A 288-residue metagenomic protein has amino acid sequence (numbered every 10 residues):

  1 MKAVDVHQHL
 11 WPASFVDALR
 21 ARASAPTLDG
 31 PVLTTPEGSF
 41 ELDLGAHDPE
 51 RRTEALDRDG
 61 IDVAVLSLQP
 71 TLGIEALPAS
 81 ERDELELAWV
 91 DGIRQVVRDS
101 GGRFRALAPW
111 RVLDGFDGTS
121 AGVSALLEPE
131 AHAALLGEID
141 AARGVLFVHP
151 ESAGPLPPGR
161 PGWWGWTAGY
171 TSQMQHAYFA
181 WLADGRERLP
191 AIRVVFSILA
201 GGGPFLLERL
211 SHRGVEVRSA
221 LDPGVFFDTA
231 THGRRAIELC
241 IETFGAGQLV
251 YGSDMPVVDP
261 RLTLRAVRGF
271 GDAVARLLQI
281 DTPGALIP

Functional and structural regions predicted by a protein language model:
M1-V6, P12-V63, D91-D99, G202 (+2 more regions): Mid-to-C-terminal alpha-helical segments outside catalytic/metal-binding sites
H7-H9, H149, I198: Histidine-centered divalent metal-coordination motifs
H9-A46, L77, A153-S172, L210-D222: Active-site gating loops and adjacent loop-to-helix segments of metal-dependent hydrolytic enzymes
L42-H47, I74, R111-L113, S124-A131 (+3 more regions): Acidic-and-aromatic substrate-binding clefts and catalytic sites of carbohydrate-active enzymes
D59, S100-G101, R143, D184 (+2 more regions): A structural signal for short coil/turn segments at secondary-structure junctions
D62, L66-H176, M255: Active-site gating/metal-coordination segments in enzymes
G162-L182, L189, R193-P288: H/E-rich (His + Asp/Glu) clusters that bind or coordinate divalent metals
